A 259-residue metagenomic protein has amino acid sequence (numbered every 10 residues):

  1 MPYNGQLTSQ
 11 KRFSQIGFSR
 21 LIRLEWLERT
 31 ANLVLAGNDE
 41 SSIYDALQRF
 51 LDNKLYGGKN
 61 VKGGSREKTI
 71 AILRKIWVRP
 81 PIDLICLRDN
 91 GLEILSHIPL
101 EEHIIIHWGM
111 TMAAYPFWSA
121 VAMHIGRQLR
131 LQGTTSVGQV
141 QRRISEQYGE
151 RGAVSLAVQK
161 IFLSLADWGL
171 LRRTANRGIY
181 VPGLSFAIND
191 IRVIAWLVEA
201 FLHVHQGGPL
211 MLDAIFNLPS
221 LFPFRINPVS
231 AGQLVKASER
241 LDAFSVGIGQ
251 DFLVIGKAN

Functional and structural regions predicted by a protein language model:
P2-M112, M123-H124, T135: Eukaryotic partner-binding/assembly regions in large regulatory complexes
W26-V34, N38, W108-T134, N189-L210 (+1 more regions): Positively charged, polyanion-binding regions of nucleic-acid-associated proteins
E40, K62-E67, L84, W118 (+3 more regions): Alpha-helix N-cap/helix-initiation sites
S42-Q48, L131-E146, Q206-P219: Short acidic, hydrophobic short linear motifs in intrinsically disordered regions
F50, E67, A71-I76, V158-W168 (+2 more regions): Basic amphipathic alpha-helical segments that dock to polyanions
N53-V61, R142-A153, A214-P228: Short helix-coil junctions and helix-kink-helix linkers
A122-G133, V137-S185: Eukaryote-skewed repeat-based solenoidal scaffolds used as protein-protein interaction platforms, primarily
T174-V254: Accessory, usually C-terminal, subdomains that scaffold auxiliary metal cofactors
